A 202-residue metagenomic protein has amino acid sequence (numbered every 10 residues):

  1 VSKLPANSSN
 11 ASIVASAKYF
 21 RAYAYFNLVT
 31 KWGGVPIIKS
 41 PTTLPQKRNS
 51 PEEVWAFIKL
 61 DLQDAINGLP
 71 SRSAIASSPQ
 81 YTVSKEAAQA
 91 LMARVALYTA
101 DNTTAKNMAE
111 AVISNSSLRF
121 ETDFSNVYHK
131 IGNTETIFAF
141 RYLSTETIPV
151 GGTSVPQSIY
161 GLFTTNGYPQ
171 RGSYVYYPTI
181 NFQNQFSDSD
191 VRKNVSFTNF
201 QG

Functional and structural regions predicted by a protein language model:
V1-G202: Structured, solvent-exposed acidic/aromatic patches
